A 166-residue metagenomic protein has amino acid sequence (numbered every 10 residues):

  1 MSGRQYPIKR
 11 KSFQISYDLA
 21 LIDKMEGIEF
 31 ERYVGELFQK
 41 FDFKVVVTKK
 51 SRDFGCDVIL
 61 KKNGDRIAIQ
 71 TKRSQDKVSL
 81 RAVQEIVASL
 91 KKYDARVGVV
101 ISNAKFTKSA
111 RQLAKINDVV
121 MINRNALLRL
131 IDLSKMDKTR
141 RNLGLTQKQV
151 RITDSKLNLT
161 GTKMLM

Functional and structural regions predicted by a protein language model:
M1-F54, I59-M166: Mixed-charge (Asp/Glu-Lys/Arg
